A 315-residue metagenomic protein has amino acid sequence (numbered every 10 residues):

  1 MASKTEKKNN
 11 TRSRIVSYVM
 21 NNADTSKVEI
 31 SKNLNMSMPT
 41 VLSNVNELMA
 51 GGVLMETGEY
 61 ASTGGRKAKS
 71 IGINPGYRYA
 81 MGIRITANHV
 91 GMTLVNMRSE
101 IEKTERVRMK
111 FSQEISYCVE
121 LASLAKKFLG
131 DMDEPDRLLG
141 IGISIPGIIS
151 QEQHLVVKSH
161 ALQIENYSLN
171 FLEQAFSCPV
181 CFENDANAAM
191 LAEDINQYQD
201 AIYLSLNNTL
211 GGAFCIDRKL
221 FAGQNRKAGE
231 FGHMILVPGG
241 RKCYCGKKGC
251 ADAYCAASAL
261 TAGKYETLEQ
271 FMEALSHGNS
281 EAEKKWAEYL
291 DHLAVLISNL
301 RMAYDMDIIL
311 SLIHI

Functional and structural regions predicted by a protein language model:
M1-N33: Extreme N-terminal segment that seeds HTH/winged-HTH DNA-binding domains in transcriptional regulators
A2, R84-I115, L155-V156: Short glycine-rich, Thr/Ser-proximal phosphate-binding strand/loop in the N-terminal lobe of ATP-dependent enzymes
A2-N10, S26, E59-Y77: Short, cationic-aromatic polyanion-contact patches
D24-E56: N-terminal helix-turn-helix
K67-E102, S205, G211-C215: Gly/Thr-rich phosphate-binding beta-strand-loop-beta motif of the actin/hexokinase/Hsp70
T104-D200: Glycine-rich phosphate-binding loop and adjoining helix at the ATP-binding site of ATP-dependent phosphoryl-transfer
T104-R106, N170, C178-S280: Glycine/GP-enriched mid-protein hinge/lid loop-to-helix segment characteristic of carbohydrate kinases
I313-I315: Conserved small/polar residues in nucleotide/adenosyl-binding loops
